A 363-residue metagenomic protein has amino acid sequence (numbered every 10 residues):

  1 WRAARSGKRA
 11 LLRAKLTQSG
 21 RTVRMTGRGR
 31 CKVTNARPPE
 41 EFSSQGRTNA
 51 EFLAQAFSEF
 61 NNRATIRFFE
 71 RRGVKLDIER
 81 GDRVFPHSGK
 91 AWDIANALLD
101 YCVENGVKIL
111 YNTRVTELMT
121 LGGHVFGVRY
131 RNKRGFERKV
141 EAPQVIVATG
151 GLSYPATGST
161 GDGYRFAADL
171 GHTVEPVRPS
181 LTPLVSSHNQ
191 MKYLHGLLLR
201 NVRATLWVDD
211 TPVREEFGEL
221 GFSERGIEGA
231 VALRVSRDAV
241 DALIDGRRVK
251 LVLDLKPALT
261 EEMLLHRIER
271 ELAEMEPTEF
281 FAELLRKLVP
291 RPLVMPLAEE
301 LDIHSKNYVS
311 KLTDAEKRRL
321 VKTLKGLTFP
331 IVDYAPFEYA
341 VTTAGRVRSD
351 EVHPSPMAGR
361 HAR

Functional and structural regions predicted by a protein language model:
W1-L12: N-terminal Rossmann-like FAD-binding beta1-loop-alpha1 element of flavoenzymes
K15-K108, F222: Conserved N-terminal/central alpha/beta ligand/cofactor-binding core
Q18-S19, R24-M25, P39-F42, K75 (+2 more regions): An anion/pyrophosphate-binding glycine-rich loop and adjacent beta-alpha core in soluble alpha-beta enzymes
R37-F60, R67, G229-A230, D245-R247 (+6 more regions): Catalytic, metal-anchored helix/loop core of enzyme active sites in primary metabolism
C102-T116, V177: A conserved beta-strand/loop element that lines the FAD pocket in flavoprotein oxidoreductases
L110-N112, E117, V294-R363: A glycine-rich dinucleotide-binding beta-alpha-beta segment and adjacent secondary-structure elements that constitute
R134-Q144, E215-G218: Core beta-strand elements of the Rossmann-like FAD/NAD(P) dinucleotide-binding domain in flavoenzyme oxidoreductases
Q144-Q190: Glycine-rich loop(s) and the adjacent beta-strand/alpha-helix scaffold that form part
